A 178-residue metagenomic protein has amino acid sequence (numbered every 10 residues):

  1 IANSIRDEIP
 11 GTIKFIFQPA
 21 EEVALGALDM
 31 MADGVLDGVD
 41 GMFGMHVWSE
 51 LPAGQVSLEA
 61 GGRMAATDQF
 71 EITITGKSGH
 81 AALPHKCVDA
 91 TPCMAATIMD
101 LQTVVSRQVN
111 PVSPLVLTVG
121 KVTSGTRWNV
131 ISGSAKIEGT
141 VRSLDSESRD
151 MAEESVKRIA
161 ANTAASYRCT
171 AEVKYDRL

Functional and structural regions predicted by a protein language model:
A2, D7-S132: Histidine/acidic-residue-rich, glycine-tolerant segments that coordinate divalent metal ions
P92-L178: Metal-dependent amide/peptide-bond hydrolase catalytic core, centered on the "pita-bread" metallohydrolase fold
